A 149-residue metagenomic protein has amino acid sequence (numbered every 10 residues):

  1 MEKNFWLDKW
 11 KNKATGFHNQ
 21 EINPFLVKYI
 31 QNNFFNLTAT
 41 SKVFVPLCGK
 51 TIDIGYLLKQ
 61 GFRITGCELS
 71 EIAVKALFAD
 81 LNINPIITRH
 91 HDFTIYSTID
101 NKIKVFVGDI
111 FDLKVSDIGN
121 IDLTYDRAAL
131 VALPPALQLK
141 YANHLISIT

Functional and structural regions predicted by a protein language model:
M1-S41: S-adenosyl-L-methionine
T38-T65: Conserved class I S-adenosyl-L-methionine
T40, N120-I121, A129: Local beta-strand N-terminus motif with an aromatic residue
S70-E71: Conserved SAM/SAH-binding beta-strand->alpha-helix loop
V74-K75: Short alpha-helix immediately C-terminal to the canonical SAM-binding loop
A79-S116: S-adenosyl-L-methionine
V115-T124: A short acidic, Gly/Pro-enriched loop at the edge of an enzyme's catalytic core that lines a small-molecule cofactor
A132-L145: A short, conserved alpha-helix within the catalytic core of class I
